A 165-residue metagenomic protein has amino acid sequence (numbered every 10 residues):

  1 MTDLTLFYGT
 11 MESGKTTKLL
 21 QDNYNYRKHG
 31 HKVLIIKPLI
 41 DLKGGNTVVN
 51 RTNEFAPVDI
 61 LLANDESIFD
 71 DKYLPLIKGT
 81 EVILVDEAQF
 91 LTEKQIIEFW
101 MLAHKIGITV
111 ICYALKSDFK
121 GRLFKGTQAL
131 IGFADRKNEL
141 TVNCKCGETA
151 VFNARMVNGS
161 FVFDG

Functional and structural regions predicted by a protein language model:
M1-L74, D118-A129, E139-V142: Conserved P-loop
T2, D41-K43, E66-I68, Q89-G165: Replace "adjacent to P-loop NTPase cores in ATP/GTP-dependent enzymes" with "adjacent to NTP-binding cores
L4-L6, K32-L34, E81-L84, T109-I111: Residue-level preference for the first positions of well-ordered beta-strands
L19, D86, A134: Residue-level signature of catalytic and energy-coupling elements of molecular machines, predominantly ATP/GTP-dependent
H29-H31, K78-G79, A134-D135: Short glycine/proline-enriched coil/turn segments at helix->beta-strand junctions
Y73-L76, E81, V151-N153: Hydrophobic transmembrane alpha-helix bundles
I77-L91: Conserved P-loop NTPase "ATPase switch" module shared by AAA+ and STAND
